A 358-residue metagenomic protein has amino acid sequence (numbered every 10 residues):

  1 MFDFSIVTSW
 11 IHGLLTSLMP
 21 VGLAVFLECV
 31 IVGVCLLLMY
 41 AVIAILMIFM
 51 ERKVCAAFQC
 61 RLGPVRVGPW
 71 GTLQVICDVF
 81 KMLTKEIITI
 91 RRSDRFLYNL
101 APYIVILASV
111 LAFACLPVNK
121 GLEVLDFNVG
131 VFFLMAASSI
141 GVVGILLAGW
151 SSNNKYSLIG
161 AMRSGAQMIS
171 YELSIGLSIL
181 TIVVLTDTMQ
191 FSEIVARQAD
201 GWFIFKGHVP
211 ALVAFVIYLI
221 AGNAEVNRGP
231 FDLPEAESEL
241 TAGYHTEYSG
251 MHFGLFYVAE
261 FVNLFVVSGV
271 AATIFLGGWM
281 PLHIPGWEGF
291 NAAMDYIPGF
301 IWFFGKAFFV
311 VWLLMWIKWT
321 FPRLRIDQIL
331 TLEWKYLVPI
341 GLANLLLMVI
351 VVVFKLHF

Functional and structural regions predicted by a protein language model:
M1-F358: Selective transmembrane helix interface/packing segments
